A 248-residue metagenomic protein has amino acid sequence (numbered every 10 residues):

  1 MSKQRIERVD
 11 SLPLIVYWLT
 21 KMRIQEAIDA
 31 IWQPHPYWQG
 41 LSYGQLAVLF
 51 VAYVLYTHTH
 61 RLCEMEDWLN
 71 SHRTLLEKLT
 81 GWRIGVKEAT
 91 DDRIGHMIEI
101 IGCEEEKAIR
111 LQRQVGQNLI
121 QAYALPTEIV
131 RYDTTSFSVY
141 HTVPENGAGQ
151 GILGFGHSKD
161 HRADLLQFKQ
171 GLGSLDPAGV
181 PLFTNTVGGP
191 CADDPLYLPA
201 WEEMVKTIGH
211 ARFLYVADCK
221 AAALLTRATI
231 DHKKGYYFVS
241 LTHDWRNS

Functional and structural regions predicted by a protein language model:
M1-I152, D164, G171-P190, L198: Dynamic "connector" segments at or just before major functional cores
H157-H161: Carboxylate/His-rich catalytic cores and anion/metal-binding grooves
L165-Q167, H232: Short, solvent-exposed loop/turn segments at the edges of secondary structure
Q167-K169, A223: Short beta-strand-initiation
A192-S248: An internal, acidic/charged active-site-proximal segment that coordinates divalent cations and/or engages
